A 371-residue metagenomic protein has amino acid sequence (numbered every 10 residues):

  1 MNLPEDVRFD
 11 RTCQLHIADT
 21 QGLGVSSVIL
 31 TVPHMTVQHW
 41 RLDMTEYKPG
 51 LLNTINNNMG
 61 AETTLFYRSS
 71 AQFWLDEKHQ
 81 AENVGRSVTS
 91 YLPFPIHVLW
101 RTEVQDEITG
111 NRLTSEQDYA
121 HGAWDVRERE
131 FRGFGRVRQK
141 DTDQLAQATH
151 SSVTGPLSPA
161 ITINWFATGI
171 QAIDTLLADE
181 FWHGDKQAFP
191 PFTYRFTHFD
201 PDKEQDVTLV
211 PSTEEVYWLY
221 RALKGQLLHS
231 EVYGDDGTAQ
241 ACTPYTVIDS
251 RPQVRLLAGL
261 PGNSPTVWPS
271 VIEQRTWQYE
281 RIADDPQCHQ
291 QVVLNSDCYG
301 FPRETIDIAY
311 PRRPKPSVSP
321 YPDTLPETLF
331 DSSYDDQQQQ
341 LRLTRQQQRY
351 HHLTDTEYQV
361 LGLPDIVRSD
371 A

Functional and structural regions predicted by a protein language model:
M1-A371: Non-catalytic interaction/targeting regions
